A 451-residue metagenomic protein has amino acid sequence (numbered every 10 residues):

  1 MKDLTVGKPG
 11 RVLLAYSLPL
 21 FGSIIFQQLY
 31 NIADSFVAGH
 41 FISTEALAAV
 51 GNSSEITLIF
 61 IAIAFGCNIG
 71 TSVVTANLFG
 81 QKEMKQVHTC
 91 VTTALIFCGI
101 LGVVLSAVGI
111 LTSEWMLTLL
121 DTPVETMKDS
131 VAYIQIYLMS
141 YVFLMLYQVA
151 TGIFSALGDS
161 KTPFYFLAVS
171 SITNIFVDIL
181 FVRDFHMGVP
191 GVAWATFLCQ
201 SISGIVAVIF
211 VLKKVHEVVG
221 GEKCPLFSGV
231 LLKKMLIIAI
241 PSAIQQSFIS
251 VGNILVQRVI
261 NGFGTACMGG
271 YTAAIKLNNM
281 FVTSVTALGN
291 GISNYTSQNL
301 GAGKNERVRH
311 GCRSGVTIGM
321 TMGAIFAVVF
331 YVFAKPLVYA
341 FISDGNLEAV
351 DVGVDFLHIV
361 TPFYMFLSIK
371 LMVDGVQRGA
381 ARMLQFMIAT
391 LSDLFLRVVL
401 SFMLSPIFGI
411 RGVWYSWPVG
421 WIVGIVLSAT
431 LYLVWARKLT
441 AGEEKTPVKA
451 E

Functional and structural regions predicted by a protein language model:
M1-S17, T75-S140, D184-I240, T296-P362 (+1 more regions): Short alpha-helical transmembrane segments in multi-pass integral membrane proteins
L4-F41, E55-G70, V74, G99-S106 (+6 more regions): N-terminal transmembrane alpha-helices
A15-D34, I136, Y147, S170 (+5 more regions): Transmembrane helical elements of multi-pass membrane transporters/channels
L29-L47, L117-V124, L180-M187, S247-K276 (+5 more regions): Helix-terminus/linker motif at the lipid-water interface of multi-pass membrane proteins
I42-E55, S130, I134, A193 (+2 more regions): Small-residue hotspots at the loop-to-helix junctions and early N-terminal turns of transmembrane alpha-helices
L47-A107, L144-P163, G270-A334, L367-A389: Small-residue-rich hydrophobic transmembrane alpha-helices
I59, N174-D178, S203-V208, M280-T283 (+3 more regions): Hydrophobic transmembrane alpha-helices of multi-pass small-molecule transporters
N68, Y137-S155, P163-S171, V192-I205 (+4 more regions): Short runs within selected transmembrane alpha-helices of multi-pass transporters and secretion channels
